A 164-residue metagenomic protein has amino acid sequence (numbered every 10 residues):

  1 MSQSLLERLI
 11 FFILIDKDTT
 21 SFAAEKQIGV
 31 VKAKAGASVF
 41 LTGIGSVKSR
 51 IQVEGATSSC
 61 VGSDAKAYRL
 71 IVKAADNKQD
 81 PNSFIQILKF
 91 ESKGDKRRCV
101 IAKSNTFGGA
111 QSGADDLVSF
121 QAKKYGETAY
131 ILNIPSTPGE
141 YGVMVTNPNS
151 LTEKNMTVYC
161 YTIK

Functional and structural regions predicted by a protein language model:
M1-G108, T146-K164: Primarily secretory-pathway and cell-envelope proteins
C99-G126: Extended, solvent-exposed segments with strong compositional bias
E127-P135: Exposed aromatic-hydrophobic patches
P135-E140, M144: A glycine-anchored, Pro-Gly-centered beta-turn/N-cap motif
